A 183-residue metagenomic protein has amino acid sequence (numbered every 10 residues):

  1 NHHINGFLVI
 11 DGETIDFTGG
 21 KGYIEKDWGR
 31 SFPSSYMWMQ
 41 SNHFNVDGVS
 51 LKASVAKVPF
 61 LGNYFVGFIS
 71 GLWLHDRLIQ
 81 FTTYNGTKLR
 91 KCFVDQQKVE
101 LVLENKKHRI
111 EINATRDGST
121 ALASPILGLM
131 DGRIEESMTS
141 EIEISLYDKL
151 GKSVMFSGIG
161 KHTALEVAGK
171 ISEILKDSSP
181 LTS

Functional and structural regions predicted by a protein language model:
N1-S183: Structured soluble/peripheral alpha/beta segments that form catalytic or ligand/cofactor-binding pockets
